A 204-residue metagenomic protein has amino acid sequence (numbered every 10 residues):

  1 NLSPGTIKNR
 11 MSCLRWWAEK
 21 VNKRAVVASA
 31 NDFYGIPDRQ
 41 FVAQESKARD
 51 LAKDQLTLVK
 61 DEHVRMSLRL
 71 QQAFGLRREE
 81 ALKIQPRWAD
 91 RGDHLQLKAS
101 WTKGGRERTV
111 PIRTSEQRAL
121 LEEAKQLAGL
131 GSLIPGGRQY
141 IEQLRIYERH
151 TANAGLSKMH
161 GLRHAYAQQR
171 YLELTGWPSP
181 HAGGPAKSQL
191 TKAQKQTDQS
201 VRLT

Functional and structural regions predicted by a protein language model:
N1-A25: Non-catalytic DNA-binding core/recognition domains of DNA-processing enzymes
G5-K8, E79, S157: Short, solvent-exposed positions on alpha-helices
K23-D54, S100-K103: Flexible interdomain linker/hinge and immediately adjacent N-terminus of the catalytic tyrosine-recombinase domain
V26-S29, K158-M159, G176-A182: Substrate-binding/catalytic groove segments of enzymes that remodel or degrade extracellular structural polymers
A48-R78, K195-R202: Basic, Lys/Arg- and aromatic-enriched nucleic-acid-binding interface segment
R69, A165-T204: C-terminal catalytic core of tyrosine-transesterase DNA break-rejoin enzymes
K83-E122: Conserved tyrosine-mediated DNA breakage-rejoining catalytic core shared by Y-recombinases
R113-G176: Active-site/catalytic core of tyrosine-dependent DNA strand-transfer enzymes
